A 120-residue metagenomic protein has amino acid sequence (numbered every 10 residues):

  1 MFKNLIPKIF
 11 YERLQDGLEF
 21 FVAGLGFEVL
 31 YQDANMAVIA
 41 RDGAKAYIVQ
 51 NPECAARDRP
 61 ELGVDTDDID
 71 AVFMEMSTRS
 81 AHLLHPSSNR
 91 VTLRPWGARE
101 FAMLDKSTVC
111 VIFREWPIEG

Functional and structural regions predicted by a protein language model:
M1-K3, C54-R59, P95: Short glycine-enriched loop/turn motifs at secondary-structure junctions
M1-L18, L62, E115-G120: N-terminal beta-strand motif that seeds the catalytic metal site of vicinal oxygen chelate
P7-F10, Q50, R94-G97, A102 (+1 more regions): Short beta->alpha transition motifs characteristic of CBS
R13-L14, L62-C110: Vicinal oxygen chelate
Q15-G24, F101: Conserved active-site alpha-helix within GNAT-family acetyltransferase domains
G24-V29, S80-H82: Conserved acetyl-CoA-binding loop of GNAT-fold acetyltransferases
E28-P60, C110-E115: Conserved short beta-strand elements that form part of the metal-binding/catalytic scaffold of enzyme active sites
